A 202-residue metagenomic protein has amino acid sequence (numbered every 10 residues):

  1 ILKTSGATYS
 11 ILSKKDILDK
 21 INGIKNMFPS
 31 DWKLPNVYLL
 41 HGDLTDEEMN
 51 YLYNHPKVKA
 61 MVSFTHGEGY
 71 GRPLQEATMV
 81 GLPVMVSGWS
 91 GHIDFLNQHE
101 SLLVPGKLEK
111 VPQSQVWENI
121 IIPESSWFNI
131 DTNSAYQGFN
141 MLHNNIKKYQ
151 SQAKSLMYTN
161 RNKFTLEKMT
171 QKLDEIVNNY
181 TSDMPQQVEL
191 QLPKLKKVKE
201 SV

Functional and structural regions predicted by a protein language model:
G6, V116-V202: C-terminal amphipathic helix plus adjacent low-complexity, charged tail appended to glycosyltransferase catalytic
I11-L52, K59: Nucleotide-activated donor-binding/catalytic signature segment of Leloir-type glycosyltransferases, i.e., the conserved
M49, P73, V80: Conserved sugar-transfer catalytic core signal across GT-A, GT-B, and GT-C glycosyltransferases
M49-N50, H92, L173: Acidic, amphipathic alpha-helical patches
K57-K59, G81, G88: A short alpha->beta transition loop at the rim of the catalytic pocket in nucleotide-sugar-dependent
H66: Aromatic "clamp/platform" in nucleotide-sugar-dependent glycosyltransferases that forms part of the donor/acceptor
Y70-E76, V84, G91-L96: A short, glycine- and acidic-residue-rich donor-binding loop in the catalytic cores of nucleotide-sugar-dependent
P83-V86, L102-P105: Short hydrophobic beta-strand element within catalytic cores of glycosyltransferases and related nucleotide-activated
